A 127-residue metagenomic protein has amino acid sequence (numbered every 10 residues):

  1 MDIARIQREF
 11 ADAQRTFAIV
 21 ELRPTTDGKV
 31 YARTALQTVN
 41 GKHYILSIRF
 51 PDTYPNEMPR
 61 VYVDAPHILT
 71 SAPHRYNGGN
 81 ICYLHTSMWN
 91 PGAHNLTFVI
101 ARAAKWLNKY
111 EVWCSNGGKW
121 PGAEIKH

Functional and structural regions predicted by a protein language model:
M1-S47, T53-H127: UBC/E2-like fold recognition across ubiquitin and ubiquitin-like conjugation systems, capturing catalytically active
